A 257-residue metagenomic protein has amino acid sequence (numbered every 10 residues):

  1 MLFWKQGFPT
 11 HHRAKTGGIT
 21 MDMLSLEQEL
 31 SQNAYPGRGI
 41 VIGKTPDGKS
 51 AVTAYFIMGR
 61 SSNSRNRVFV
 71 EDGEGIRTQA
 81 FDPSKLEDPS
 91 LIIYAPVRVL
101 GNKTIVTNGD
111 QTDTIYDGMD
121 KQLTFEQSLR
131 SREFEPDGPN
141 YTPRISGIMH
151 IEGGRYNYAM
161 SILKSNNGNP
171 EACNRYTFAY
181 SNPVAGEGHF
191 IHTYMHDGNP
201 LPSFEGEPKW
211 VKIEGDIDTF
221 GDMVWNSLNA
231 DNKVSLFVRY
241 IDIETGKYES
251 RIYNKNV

Functional and structural regions predicted by a protein language model:
W4-T20: Short, Lys/Arg-enriched N-terminal segments with co-localized hydrophobic residues within the first ~10-30 amino acids
G17-V257: Conserved short alpha-helical segments that host acidic/polar catalytic motifs at enzyme active sites
